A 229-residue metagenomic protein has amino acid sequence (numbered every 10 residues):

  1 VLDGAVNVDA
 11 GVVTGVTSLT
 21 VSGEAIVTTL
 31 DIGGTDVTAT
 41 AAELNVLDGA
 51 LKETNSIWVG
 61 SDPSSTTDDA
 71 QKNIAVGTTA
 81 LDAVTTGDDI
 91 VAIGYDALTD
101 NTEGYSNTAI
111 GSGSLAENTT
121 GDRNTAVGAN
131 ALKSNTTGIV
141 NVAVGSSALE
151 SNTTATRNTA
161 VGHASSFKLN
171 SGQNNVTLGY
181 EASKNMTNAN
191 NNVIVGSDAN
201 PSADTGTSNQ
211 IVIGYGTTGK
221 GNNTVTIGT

Functional and structural regions predicted by a protein language model:
V1-A50: Fibrous stalk/shaft segments of extracellular and virion attachment machinery
N45-T229: Glycine- and small/polar-enriched repetitive beta-structure motifs of secreted/surface proteins
